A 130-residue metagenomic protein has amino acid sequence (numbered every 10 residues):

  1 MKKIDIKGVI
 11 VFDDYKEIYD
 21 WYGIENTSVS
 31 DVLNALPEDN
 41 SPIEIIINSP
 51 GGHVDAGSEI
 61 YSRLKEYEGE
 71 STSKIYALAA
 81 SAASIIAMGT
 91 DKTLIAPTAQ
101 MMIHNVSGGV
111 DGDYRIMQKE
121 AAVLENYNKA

Functional and structural regions predicted by a protein language model:
M1-A130: Terminal-region recognition feature
